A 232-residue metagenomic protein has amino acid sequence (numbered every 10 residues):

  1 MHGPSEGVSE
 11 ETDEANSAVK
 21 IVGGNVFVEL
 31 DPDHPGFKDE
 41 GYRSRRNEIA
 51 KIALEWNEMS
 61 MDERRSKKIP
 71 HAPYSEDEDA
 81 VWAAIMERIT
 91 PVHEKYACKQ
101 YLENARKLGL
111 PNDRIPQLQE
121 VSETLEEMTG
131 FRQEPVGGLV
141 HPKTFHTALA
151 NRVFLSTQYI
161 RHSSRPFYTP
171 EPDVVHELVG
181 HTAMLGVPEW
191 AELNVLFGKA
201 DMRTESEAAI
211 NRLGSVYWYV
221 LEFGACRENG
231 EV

Functional and structural regions predicted by a protein language model:
M1-L185: The feature captures two recurrent sequence modes
R161-V232: A contiguous, surface-oriented mixed alpha/beta subdomain in the mid-to-C-terminal portion of proteins that forms
